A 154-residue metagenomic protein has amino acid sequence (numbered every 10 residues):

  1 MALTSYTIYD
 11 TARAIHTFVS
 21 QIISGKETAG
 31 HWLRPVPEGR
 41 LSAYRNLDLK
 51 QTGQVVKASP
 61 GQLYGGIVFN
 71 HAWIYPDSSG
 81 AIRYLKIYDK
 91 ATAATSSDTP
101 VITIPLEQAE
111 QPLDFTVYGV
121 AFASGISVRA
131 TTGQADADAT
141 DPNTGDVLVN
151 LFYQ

Functional and structural regions predicted by a protein language model:
M1-V68, Y75-A81, T140-D141, G145-L148 (+1 more regions): Extended, low-complexity segments enriched in Ser/Thr/Gly and acidic residues that occur primarily in surface-exposed
V55-A58, A94-I104: Local beta-strand/beta-hairpin segments that build beta-sheet-rich folds
Y64-G66, G119-D138: Noncatalytic modules at the cell exterior or secretory-pathway interfaces, chiefly beta-strand-rich lectin/adhesion
F69, K86-K90, T131: Core beta-strand residues in small-molecule sensory/regulatory alpha/beta domains
Y75-D98: Short, surface-exposed beta-strand/strand-loop-strand elements in extracellular ectodomains
I104-Q111: Short proline/glycine- and polar residue-rich coil/turn motifs
Q111-Y118: Exposed aromatic-hydrophobic patches
